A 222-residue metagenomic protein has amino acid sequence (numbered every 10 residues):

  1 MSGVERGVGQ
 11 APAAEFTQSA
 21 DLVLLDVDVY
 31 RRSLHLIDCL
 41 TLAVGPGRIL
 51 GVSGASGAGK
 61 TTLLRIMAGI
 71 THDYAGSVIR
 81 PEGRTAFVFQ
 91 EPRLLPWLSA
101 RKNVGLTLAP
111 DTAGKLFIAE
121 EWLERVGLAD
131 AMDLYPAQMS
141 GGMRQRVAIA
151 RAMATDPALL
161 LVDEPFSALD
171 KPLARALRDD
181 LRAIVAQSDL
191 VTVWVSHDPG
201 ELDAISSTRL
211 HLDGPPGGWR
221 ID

Functional and structural regions predicted by a protein language model:
S53-A55: The feature captures the beta-strand-to-loop junction immediately N-terminal to the Walker
A68: Helix-to-loop junction immediately C-terminal to a conserved catalytic motif
H72, L98, K102-F117, R125: ABC-type ATPase nucleotide-binding domains, specifically the catalytic core motifs of the NBD
Y135-M139, M143: Conserved ABC ATPase signature
A154-A158: A short, proline-enriched helix->beta-strand linker immediately N-terminal to the Walker B motif in ABC-type P-loop
L160-E164: Catalytic Walker B motif of ABC-type/P-loop ATPase nucleotide-binding domains
D189-V195: Conserved H-loop
